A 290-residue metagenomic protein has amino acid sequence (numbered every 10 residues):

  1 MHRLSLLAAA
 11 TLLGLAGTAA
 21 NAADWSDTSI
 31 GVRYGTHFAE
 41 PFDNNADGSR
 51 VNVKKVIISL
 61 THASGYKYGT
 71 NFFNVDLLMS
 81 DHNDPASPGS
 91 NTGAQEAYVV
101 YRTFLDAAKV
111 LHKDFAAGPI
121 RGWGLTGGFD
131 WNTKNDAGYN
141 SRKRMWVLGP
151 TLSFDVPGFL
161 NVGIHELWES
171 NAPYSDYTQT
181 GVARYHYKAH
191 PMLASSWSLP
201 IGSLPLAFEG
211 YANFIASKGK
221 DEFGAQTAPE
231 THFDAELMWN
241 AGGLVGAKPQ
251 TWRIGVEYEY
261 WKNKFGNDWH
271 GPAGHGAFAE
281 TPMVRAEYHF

Functional and structural regions predicted by a protein language model:
M1-N21: Gram-negative bacterial Sec-dependent N-terminal signal peptides
N21-D27, A63-F73, A107-G124, S153-G163 (+2 more regions): Short loop/turn motifs that connect adjacent beta-strands in outer-membrane beta-barrel proteins
N21-N74: Short glycine/proline- and aromatic-enriched beta-strand/turn motifs that initiate or cap beta-hairpins
Y34-F38, L77-D81, F129-N135, E166-A172 (+3 more regions): Transmembrane beta-strands of outer-membrane beta-barrel pores
S49-K54, G89-A97, A137-R144, G181-A189 (+2 more regions): Replace "Gram-negative outer membrane beta-barrel proteins" with "bacterial and organellar outer membrane beta-barrel
N74-Y139, F223-E230: Surface-exposed loop and membrane-interface regions of Gram-negative outer-membrane beta-barrel proteins
Y139-W239, Y288: Detector for outer-membrane/organellar transmembrane beta-barrel domains, recognizing the amphipathic beta-strand
A277-F290: Outer-membrane beta-barrel "beta-signal"
